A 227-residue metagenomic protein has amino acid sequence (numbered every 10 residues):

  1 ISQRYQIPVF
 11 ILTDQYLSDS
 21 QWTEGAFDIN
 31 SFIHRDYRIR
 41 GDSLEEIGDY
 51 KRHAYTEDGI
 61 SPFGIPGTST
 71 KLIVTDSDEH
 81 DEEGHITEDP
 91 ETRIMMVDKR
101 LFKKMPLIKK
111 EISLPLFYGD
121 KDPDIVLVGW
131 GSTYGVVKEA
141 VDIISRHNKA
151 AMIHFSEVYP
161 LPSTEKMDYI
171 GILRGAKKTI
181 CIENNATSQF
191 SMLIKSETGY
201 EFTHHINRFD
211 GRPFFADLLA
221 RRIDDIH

Functional and structural regions predicted by a protein language model:
I1-H227: Flexible, low-complexity linker and terminal segments
